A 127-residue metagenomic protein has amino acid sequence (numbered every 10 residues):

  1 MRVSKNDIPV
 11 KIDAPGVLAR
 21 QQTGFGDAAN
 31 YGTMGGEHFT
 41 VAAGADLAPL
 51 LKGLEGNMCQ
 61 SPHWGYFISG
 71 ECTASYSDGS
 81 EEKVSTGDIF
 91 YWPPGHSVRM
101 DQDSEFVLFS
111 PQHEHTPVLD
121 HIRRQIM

Functional and structural regions predicted by a protein language model:
M1-P49, L54-E55, M127: A short, N-terminal "cap"/entry segment at the start of jelly-roll beta-barrel domains of the cupin/DSBH fold
G32, P94-L119: Ligand-binding loop in jelly-roll beta-barrel domains
P49, S85-T86, P117-D120: A short, polar/proline- and glycine-enriched secondary-structure boundary/capping micro-motif
N57-A74: Short, conserved beta-strand element in jelly-roll/cupin
T73-S77, R99-D101: A generic structural motif
Y76-G95: Short acidic-glycine-tyrosine-enriched beta hairpin
H121-M127: Glycine- and charge-enriched low-complexity intrinsically disordered segments
